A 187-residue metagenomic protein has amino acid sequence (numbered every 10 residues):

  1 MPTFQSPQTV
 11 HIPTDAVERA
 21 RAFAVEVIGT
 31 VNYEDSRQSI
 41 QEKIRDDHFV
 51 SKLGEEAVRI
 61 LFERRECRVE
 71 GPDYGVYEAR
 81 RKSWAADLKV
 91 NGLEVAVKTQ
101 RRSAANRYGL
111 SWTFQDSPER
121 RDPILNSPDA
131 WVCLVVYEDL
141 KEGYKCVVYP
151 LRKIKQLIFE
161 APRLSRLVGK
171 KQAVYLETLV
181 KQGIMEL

Functional and structural regions predicted by a protein language model:
M1-N91, K98-L187: Nucleic-acid endonuclease domains
